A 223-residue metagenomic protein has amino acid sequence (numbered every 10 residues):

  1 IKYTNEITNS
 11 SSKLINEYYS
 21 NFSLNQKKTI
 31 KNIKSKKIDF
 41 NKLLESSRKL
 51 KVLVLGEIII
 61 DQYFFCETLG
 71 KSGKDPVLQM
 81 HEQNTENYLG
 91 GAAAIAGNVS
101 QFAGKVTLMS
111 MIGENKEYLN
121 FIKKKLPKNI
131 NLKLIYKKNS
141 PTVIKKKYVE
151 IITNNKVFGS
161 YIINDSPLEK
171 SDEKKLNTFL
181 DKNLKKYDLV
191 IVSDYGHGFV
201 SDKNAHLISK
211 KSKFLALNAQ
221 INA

Functional and structural regions predicted by a protein language model:
K2-E6: AMP-binding/adenylate-forming catalytic domain of the ANL superfamily
S10: Conserved GTPase G-domain signal focused on the G5
K13-K74, Q83-A223: Ribokinase/PfkB-type carbohydrate-kinase core domain
